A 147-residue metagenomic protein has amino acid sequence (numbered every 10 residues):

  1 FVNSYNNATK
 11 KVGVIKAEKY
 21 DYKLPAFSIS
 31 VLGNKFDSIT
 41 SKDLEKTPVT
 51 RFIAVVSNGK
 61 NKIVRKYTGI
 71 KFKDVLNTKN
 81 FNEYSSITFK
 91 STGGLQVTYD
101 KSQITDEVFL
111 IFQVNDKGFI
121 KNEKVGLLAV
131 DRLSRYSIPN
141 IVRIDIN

Functional and structural regions predicted by a protein language model:
F1-N147: N-terminal intrinsically disordered, low-complexity segments enriched in P/E/S/T
